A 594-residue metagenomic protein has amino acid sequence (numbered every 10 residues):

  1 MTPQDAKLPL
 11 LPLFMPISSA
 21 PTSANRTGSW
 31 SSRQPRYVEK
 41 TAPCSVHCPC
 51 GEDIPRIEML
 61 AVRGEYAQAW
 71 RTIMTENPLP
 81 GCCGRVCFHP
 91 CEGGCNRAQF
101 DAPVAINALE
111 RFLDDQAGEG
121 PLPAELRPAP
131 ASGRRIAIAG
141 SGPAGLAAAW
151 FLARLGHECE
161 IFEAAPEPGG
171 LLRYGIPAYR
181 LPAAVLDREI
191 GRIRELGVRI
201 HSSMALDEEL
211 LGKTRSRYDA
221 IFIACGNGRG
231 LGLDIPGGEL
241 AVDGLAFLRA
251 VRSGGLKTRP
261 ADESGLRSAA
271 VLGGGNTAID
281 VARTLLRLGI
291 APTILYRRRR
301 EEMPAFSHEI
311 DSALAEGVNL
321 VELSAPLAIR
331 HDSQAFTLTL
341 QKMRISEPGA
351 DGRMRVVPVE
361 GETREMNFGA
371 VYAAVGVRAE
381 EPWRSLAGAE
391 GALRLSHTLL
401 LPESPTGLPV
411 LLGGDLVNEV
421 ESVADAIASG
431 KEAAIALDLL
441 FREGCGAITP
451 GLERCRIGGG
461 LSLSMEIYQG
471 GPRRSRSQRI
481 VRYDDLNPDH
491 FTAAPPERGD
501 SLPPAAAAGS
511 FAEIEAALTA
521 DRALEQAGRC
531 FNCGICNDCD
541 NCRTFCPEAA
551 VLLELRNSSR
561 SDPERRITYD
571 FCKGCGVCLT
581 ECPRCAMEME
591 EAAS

Functional and structural regions predicted by a protein language model:
M1-P130, I221-L240, D262-E263, F368 (+6 more regions): Ferredoxin-type iron-sulfur electron-transfer modules and their immediate structural context
I17-P21, G51-R63, W70-I73, Q99 (+8 more regions): Beta1-alpha1 glycine-rich phosphate/pyrophosphate-binding loop at the start of Rossmann-like nucleotide-binding domains
Q116-R134, G170-Y179, P304-A305: Accessory recognition modules or surfaces
S132-A144, S264-L272: Beta1/beta-strand and adjacent pyrophosphate-binding region of the FAD-binding site in flavoprotein oxidoreductases
A139, F162-A164, S203, I223-C225 (+17 more regions): Generic beta-strand/beta-sheet core signal
E160, A220-I221, A241, S268-A270 (+3 more regions): Structural motif
A184-L231, A246-P260, G265, R287-L395: A Rossmann-like FAD-binding core segment of flavoenzymes
